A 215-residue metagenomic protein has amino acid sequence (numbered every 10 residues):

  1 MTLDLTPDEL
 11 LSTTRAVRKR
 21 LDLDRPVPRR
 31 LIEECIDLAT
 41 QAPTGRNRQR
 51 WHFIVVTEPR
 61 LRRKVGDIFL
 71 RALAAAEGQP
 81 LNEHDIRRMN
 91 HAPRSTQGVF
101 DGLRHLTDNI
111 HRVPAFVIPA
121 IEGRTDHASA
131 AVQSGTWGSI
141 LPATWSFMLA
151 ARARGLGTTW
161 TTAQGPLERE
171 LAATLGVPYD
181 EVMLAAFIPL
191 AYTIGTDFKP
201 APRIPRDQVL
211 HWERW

Functional and structural regions predicted by a protein language model:
M1-E34, T57, K64-D67, A75: N-terminal accessory segments that position/regulate proteins before the catalytic core
T2-L3, T13-K19, M183-W215: C-terminal helix-cap and adjacent tail motif
D37-Q41, F100-R104, L171-T174, G195-D197: Glycine-rich, charged/polar anion/phosphate-binding loops that engage phosphate groups from diverse ligands
A39, A115-T174: Small-aliphatic-rich amphipathic alpha-helix that forms the alpha element of a beta-alpha
A42-N47: Glycine-rich phosphate/pyrophosphate-binding beta-alpha loops
R50-W51, V113-F116, L184-A185: Short, surface-exposed beta-edge/turn micro-motifs
V55-G138: Glycine/small-residue-rich phosphate/adenosyl-binding loop
A74-I86, L175-P200: A glycine-rich helix N-cap at a beta->alpha junction
